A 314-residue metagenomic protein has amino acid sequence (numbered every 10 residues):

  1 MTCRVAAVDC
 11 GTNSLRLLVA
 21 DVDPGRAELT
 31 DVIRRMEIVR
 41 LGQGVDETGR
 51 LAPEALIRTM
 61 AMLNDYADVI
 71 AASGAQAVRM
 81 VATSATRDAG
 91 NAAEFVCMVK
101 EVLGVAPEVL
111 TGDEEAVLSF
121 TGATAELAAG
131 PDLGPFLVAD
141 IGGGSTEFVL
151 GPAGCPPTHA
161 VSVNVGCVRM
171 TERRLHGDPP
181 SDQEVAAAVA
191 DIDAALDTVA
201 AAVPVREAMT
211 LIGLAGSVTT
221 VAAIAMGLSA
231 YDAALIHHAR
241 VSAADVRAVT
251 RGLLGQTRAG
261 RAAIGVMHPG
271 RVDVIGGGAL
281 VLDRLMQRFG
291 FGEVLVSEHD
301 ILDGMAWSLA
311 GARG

Functional and structural regions predicted by a protein language model:
M1-T30: N-terminal basic/disordered segments at the start of proteins
T2-V5, V19-V22, G44-A75, A85-P135 (+2 more regions): Helical "lid/coupling" subdomains associated with nucleotide-phosphate turnover
G11-N13, A75, A93, G142-G144: Short flexible coil/turn linkers enriched for glycine and charged/polar residues that connect secondary-structure
S14-R16, S145, V218: Structural motif
R26-R40, A72-S73: N-terminal glycine-rich anion-binding loops that anchor highly charged ligand groups
L137-S145, V149: A generic, well-ordered mixed alpha/beta core segment in the N-terminal half of proteins
